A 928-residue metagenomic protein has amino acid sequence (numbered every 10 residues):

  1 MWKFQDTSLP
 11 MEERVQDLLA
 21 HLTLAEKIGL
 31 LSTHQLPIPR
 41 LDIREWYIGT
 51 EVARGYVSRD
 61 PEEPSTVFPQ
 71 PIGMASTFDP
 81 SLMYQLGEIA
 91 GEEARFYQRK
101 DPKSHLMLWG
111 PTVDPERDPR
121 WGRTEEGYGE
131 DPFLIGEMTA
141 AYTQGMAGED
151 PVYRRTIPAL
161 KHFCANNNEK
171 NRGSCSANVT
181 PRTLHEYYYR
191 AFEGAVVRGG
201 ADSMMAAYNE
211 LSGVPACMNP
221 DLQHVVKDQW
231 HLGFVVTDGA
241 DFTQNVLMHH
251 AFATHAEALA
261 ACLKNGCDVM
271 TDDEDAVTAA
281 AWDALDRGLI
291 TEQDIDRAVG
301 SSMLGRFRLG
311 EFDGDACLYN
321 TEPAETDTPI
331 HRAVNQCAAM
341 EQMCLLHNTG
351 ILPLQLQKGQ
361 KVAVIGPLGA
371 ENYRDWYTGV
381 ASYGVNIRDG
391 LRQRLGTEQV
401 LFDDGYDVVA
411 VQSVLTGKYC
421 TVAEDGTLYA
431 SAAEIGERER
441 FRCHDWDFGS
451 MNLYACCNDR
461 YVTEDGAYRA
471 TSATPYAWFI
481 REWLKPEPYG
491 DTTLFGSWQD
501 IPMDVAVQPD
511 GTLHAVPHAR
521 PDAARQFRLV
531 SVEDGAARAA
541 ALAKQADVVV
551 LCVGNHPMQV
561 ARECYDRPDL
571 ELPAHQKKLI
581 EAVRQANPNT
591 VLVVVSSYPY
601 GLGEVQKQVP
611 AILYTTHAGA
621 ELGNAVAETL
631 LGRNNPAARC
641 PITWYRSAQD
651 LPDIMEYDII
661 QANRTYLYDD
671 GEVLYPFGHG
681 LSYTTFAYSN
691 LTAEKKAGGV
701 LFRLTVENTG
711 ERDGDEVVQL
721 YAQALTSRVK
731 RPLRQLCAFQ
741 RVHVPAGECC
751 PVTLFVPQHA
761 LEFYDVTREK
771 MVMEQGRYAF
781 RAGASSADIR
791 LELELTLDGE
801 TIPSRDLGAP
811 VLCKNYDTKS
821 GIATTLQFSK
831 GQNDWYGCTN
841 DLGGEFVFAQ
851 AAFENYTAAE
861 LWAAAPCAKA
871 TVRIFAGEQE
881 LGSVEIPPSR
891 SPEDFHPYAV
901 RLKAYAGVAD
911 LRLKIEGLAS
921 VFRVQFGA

Functional and structural regions predicted by a protein language model:
M1-F763, R777-A782, S786, E878 (+1 more regions): Glycoside hydrolase catalytic-domain context in secreted enzymes
M451-L453, L494, F677, K695 (+7 more regions): Residues embedded in well-ordered secondary-structure elements
I501, E769, E774-G776, G907: A glycine-anchored, Pro-Gly-centered beta-turn/N-cap motif
Y721, Q735-C737, E769-M771, P810-L812: Short intrinsically disordered coil segments
T753-M771, V900-K903: Short, hydrophobic beta-strand segments
R777-A779, S786-R790, E794-A928: Extracytoplasmic
